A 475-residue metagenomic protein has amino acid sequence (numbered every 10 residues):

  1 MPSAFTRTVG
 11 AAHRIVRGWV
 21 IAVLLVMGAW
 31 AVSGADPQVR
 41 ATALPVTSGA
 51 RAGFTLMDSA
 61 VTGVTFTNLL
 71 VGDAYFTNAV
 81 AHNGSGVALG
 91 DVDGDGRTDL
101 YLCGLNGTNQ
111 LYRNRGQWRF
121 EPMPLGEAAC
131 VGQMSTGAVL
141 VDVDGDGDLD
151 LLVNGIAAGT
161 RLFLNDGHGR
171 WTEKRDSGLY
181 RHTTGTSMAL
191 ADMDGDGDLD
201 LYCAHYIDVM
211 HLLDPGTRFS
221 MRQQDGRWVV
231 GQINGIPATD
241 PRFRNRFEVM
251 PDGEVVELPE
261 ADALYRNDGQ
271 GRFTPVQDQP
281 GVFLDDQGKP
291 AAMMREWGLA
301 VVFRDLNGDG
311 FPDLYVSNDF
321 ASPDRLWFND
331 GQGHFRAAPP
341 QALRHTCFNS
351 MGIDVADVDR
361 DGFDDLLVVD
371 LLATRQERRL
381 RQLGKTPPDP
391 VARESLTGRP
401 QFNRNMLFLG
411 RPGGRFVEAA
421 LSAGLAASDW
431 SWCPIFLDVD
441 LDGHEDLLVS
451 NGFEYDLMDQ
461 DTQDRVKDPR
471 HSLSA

Functional and structural regions predicted by a protein language model:
M1-A4, A31: Intrinsically disordered, low-complexity segments
S3-V20: Bacterial N-terminal signal peptides that target proteins for export
G10, A29-W30: Intrinsic disorder/low-complexity segments in short proteins, especially the signal peptide and propeptide regions
G18-A29: Bacterial N-terminal signal peptides
W30-A475: Acidic, glycine/proline-rich Ca2+-coordinating loop motifs
